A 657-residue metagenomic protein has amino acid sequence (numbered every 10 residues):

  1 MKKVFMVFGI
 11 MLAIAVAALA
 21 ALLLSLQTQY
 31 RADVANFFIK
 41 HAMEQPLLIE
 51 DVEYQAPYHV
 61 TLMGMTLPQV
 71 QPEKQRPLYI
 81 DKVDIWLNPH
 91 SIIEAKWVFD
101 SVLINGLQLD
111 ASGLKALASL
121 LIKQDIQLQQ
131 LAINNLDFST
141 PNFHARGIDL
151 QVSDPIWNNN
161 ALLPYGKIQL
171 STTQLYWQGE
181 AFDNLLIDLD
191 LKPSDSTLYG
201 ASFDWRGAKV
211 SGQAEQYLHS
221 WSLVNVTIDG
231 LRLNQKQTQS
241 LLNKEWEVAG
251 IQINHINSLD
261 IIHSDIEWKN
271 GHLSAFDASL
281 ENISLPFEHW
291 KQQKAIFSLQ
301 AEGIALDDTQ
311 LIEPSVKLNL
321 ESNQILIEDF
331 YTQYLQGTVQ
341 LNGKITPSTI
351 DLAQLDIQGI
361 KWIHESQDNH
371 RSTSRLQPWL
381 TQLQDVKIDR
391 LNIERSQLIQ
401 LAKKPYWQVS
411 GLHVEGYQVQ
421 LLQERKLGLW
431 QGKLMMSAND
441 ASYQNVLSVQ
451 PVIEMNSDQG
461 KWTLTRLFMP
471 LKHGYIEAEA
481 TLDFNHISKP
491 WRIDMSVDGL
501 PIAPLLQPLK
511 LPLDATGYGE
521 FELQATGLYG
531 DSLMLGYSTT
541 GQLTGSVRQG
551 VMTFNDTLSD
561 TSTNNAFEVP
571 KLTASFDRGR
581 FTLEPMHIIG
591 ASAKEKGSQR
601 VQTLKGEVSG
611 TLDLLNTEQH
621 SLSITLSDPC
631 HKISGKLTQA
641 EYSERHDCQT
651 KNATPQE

Functional and structural regions predicted by a protein language model:
M1-V4: Positively charged n-region of N-terminal signal peptides that target proteins for export
V7-L22: Hydrophobic membrane-insertion alpha-helices, especially the h-region of bacterial N-terminal signal peptides
A18-L114, F138, W157, L175 (+11 more regions): Terminal hydrophobic membrane-targeting helix
G64-Q69, L170-L175, Y199-W205, H263-I266 (+7 more regions): Short beta-strand segments that buttress and anchor functional surface loops
N88, Y199-S202, Q213-E215, S264 (+6 more regions): A structural feature that tracks compact, well-ordered secondary-structure segments with a strong bias toward
I92-V98, L109, I126-K167, E215-Q300 (+5 more regions): Membrane-proximal interfacial segments on either side of biological membranes
N142-H144, W177-A181, D204-K209, N270 (+6 more regions): Solvent-exposed loop/turn segments connecting transmembrane beta-strands in outer-membrane beta-barrel proteins
